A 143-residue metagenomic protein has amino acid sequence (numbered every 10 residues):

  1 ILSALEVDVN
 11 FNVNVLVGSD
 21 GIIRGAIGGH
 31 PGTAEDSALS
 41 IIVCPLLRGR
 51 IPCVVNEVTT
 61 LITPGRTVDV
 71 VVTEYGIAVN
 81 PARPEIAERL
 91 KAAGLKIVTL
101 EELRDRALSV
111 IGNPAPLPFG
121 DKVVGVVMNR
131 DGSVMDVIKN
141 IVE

Functional and structural regions predicted by a protein language model:
I1-E143: Conserved phosphate- and dinucleotide-binding cores of soluble alpha/beta proteins, encompassing both enzyme active
